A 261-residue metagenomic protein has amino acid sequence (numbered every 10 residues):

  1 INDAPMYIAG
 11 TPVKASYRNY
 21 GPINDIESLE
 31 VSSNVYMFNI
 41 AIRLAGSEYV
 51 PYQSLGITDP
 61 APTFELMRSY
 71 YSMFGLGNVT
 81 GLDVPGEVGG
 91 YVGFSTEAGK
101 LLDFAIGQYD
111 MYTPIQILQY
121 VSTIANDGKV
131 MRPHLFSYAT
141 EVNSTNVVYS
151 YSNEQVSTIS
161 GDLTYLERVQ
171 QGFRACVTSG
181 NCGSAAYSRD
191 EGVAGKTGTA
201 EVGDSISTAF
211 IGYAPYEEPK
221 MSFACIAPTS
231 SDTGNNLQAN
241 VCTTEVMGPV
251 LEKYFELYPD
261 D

Functional and structural regions predicted by a protein language model:
I1-A227: Beta-lactam-recognizing serine transpeptidase/beta-lactamase-like catalytic domain environment
S54, V130-M131, N235-L237, P249-E252: Glycine-rich loops and low-complexity Gly/Arg-rich segments that provide flexible linkers or classic glycine-based
E65, E167, V241-G248: Short, well-ordered alpha-helical segments
N146-E154, T243-D261: Short, gly/Ser/Thr-rich active-site loops of penicillin-recognizing serine hydrolases
A227, T233, Y254-Y258: C-terminal transmembrane module of polytopic membrane proteins
T229-T243: A short acidic/glycine-rich loop-to-helix N-cap element
